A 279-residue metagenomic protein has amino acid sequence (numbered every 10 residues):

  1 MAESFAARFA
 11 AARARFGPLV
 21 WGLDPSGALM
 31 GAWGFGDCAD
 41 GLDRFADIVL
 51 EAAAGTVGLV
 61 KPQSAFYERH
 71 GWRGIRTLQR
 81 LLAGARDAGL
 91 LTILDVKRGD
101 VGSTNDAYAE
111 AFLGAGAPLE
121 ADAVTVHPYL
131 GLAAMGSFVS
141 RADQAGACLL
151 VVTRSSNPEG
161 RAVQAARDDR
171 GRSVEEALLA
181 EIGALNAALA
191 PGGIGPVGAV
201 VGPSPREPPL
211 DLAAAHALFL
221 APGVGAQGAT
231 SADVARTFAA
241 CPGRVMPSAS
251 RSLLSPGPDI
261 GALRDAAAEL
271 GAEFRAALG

Functional and structural regions predicted by a protein language model:
M1-R80, G84-I93, R170, A262 (+1 more regions): Conserved N-terminal beta1-alpha1 strand-loop-helix module at the mouth
R13-A14, L50-T56, L82-D87, V139-Q144 (+2 more regions): Acidic (Asp/Glu)-rich catalytic clusters
R15-L19, G55-G58, A88-L90, E120-D122 (+4 more regions): Short, well-ordered coil/turn segments that N-cap beta-strands
W21, V60, D95, V124 (+2 more regions): Conserved, mostly hydrophobic/aromatic
R69-G84, V101-D106, L130-D143, S204-L212 (+1 more regions): Active-site-adjacent beta->alpha loops and helix N-cap segments on the catalytic face of soluble alpha/beta enzymes
V96-G198: Conserved anion-binding
A199, P203-S248, S252: A C-terminal functional module that forms or caps the active site or interfaces directly with catalytic machinery
V234-R244, S255-G279: C-terminal helical cap(s) of enzyme catalytic domains, especially alpha/beta-barrels
